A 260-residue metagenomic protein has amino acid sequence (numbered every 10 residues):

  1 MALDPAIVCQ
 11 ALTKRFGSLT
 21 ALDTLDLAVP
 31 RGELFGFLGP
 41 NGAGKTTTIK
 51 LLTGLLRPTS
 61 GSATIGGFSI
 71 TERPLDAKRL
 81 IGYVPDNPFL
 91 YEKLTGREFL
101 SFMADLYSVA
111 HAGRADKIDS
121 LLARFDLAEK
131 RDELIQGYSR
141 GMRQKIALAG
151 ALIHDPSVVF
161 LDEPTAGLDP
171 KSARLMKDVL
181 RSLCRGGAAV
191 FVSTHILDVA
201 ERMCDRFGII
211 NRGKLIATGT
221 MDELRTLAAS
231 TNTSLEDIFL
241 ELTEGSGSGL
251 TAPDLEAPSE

Functional and structural regions predicted by a protein language model:
M1-T13, S246-E260: ABC-family P-loop ATPase nucleotide-binding domain
A2, T20, S230-N232: Short coil/turn motifs at beta-sheet boundaries
D4-C9, K14-N211, L215-A217: ABC transporter nucleotide-binding domains
R31, E163-P164, F239-G247: Short secondary-structure transition/capping segments
K93, E236, G249-P253: Short, hydrophobic secondary-structure boundary micro-motifs
L106-V109, T231, E241-G249: Phosphate/oxyanion-binding loops and surfaces in catalytic or ligand/nucleic-acid-binding neighborhoods
L121, L227, I238-L242: Short acidic/histidine-centered micro-motifs embedded in hydrophobic/aromatic stretches that mark compact functional
K214-D237: Conserved beta-strand-loop-alpha-helix hinge in the C-terminal portion of ABC ATPase nucleotide-binding domains
